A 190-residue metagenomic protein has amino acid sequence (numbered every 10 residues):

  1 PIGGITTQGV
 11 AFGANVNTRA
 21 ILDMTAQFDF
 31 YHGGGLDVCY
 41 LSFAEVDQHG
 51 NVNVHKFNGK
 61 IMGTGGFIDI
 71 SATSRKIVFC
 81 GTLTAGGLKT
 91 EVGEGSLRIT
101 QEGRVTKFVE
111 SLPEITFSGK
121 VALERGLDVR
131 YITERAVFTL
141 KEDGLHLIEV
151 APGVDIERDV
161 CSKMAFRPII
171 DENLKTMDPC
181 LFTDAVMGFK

Functional and structural regions predicted by a protein language model:
P1-G3: Glycine-rich phosphate/diphosphate-binding loop of Rossmann-like nucleotide-binding domains
I5-V186: Conserved phosphate- and dinucleotide-binding cores of soluble alpha/beta proteins, encompassing both enzyme active
G188-K190: Short, low-order "capping/linker" segments at domain edges
